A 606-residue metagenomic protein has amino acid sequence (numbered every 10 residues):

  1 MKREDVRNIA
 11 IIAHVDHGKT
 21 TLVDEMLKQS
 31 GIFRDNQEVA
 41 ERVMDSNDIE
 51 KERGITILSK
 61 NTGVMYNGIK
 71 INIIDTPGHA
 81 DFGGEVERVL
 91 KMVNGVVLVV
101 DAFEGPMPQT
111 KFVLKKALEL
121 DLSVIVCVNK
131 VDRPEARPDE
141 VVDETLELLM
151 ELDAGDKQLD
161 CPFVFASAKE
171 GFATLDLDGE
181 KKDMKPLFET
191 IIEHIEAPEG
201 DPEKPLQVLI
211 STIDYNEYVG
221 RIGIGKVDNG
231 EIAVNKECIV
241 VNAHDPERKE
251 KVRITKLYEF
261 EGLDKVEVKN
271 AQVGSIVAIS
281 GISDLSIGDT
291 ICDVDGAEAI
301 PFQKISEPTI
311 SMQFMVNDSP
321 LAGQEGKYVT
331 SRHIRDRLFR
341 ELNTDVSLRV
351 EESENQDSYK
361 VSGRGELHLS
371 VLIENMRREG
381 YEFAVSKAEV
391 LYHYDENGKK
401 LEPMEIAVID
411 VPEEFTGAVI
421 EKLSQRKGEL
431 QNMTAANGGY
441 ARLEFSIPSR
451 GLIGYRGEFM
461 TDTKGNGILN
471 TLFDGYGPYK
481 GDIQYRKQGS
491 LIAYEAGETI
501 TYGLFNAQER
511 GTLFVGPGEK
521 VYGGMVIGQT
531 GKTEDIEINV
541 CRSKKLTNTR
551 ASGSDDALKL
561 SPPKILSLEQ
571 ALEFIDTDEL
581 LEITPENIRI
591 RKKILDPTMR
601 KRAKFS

Functional and structural regions predicted by a protein language model:
M1-V100, E104, E144, I213-N216: P-loop NTPase switch module centered on the Walker A-proximal segment
V39-R42, L152-V164, P198-L209, C238 (+10 more regions): Interdomain boundary/hinge elements
S123, R133-E193: Canonical P-loop GTPase G-domain recognition
S167, S353-H368: Short glycine/threonine-rich beta-strand-turn micro-motifs
Q207-M312, A322-Q324, I420, Q488 (+3 more regions): Conserved nucleotide-binding/hydrolysis modules and their immediate coupling elements across P-loop/ASCE NTPase motors
E231, I282-D284, G363-L369, P412-T416 (+1 more regions): Helix N-cap motif at beta-to-alpha junctions
F260, K265-V268, L401, I447 (+3 more regions): Long insertion/accessory domains within large nucleic-acid-processing enzymes
S319-L342, A557, S561: A short, contiguous, amphipathic alpha-helix enriched in charged residues
